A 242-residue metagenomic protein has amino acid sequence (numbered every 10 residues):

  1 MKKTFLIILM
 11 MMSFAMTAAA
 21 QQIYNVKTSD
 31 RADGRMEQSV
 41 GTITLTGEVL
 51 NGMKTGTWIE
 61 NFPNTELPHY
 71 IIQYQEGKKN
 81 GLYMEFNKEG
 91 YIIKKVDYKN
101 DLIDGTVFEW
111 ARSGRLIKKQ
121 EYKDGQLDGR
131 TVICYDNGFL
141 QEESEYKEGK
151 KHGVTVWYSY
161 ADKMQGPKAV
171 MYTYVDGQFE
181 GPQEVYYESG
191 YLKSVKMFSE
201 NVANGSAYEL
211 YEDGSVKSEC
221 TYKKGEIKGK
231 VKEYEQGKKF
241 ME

Functional and structural regions predicted by a protein language model:
M1-Y24: Bacterial Sec-dependent N-terminal signal peptides
A20-Y135, F139-L210, S215-E242: Periodic aromatic/glycine/histidine/acidic cluster detector with a strong bias toward beta-strand repeat architectures
